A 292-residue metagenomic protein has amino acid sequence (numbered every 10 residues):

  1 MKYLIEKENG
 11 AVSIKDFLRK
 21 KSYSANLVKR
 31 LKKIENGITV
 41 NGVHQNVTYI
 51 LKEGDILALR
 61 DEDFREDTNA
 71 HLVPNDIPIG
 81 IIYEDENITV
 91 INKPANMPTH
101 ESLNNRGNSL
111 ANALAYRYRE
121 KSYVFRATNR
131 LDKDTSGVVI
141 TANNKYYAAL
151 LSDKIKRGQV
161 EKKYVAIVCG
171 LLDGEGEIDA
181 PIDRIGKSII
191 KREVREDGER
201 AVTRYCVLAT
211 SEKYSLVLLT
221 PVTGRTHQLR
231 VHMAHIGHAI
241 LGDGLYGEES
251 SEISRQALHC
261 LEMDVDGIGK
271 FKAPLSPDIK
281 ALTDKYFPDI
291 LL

Functional and structural regions predicted by a protein language model:
M1-L292: RNA pseudouridine synthases
